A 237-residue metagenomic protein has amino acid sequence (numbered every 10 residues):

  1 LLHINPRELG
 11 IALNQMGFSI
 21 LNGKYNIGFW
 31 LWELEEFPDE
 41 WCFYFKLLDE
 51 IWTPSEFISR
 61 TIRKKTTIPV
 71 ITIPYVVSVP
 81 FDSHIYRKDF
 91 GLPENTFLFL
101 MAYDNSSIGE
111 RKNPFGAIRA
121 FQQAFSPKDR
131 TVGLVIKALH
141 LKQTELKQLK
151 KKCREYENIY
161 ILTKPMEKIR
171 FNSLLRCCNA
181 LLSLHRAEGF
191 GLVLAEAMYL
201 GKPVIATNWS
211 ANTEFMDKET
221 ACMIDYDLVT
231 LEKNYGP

Functional and structural regions predicted by a protein language model:
L1-I62, T67, I169-R170: Extended catalytic core of nucleotide-activated donor transferases of GT-like folds
S83-L98, S126-D129: Nucleotide-sugar donor-binding and catalytic loop/hinge architecture of NDP-sugar-dependent glycosyltransferases
P93-K112, I118-Q122, L134-I136: Conserved donor-binding/catalytic core segment of Leloir-type glycosyltransferases
T131-L146, K164: Glycosyltransferase donor-sugar binding loop
L146-R176, A180: Nucleotide-activated donor-binding/catalytic signature segment of Leloir-type glycosyltransferases, i.e., the conserved
N179, G201-P203, N208: A short alpha->beta transition loop at the rim of the catalytic pocket in nucleotide-sugar-dependent
R186: Aromatic "clamp/platform" in nucleotide-sugar-dependent glycosyltransferases that forms part of the donor/acceptor
P203-A206, M216, C222-M223: Short hydrophobic beta-strand element within catalytic cores of glycosyltransferases and related nucleotide-activated
